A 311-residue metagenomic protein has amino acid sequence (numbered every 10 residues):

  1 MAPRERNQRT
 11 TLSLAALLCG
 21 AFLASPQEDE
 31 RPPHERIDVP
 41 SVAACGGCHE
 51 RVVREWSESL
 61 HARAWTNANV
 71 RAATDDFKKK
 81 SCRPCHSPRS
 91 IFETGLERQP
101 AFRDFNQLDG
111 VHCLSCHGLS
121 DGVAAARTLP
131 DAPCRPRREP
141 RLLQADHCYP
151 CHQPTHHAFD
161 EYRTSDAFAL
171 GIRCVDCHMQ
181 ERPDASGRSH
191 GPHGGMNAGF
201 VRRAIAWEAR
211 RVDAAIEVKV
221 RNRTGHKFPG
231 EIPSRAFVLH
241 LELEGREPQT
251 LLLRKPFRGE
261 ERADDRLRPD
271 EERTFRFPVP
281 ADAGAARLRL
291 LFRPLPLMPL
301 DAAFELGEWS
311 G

Functional and structural regions predicted by a protein language model:
M1-Q8: N-terminal secretory signal peptides that target proteins for export/translocation
R9-T10, Q249: Intrinsically disordered/low-complexity terminal segments and short unstructured peptides
T11-L12, P26: N-terminal compositionally biased, intrinsically disordered segments and leader/signal-like regions
S13-A21: Bacterial N-terminal signal peptides
F22-F168: Sequence context of c-type cytochrome heme-c attachment sites
F168-G171, D176, Q180-G311: Short, conserved sequence motifs used for protein processing/export or organelle targeting and for catalysis
